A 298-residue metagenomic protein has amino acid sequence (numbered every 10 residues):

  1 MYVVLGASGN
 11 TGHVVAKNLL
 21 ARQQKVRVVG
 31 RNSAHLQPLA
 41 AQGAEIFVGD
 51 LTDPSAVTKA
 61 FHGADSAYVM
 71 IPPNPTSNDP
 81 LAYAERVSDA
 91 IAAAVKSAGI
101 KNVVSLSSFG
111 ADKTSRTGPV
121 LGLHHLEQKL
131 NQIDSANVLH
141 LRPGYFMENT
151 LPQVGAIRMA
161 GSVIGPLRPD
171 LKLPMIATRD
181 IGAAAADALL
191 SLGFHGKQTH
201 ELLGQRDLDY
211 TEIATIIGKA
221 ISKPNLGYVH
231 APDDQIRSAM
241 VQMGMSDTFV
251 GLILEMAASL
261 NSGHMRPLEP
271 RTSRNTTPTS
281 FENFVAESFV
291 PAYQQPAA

Functional and structural regions predicted by a protein language model:
Y2-R27, R31-P38, T52-S55, H62 (+5 more regions): Oxidoreductase cofactor-interface core, primarily capturing Rossmann-like NAD(P)-dependent enzymes
G43-E45, V138: Short, conserved active-site loop motifs that form the nucleotide-linked donor/cofactor pocket
G49: Cofactor-binding loops of NAD(P)H-dependent oxidoreductases, dominated by short-chain dehydrogenase/reductases
A84, S88: Aromatic/hydrophobic pocket-lining residues that form the small-molecule binding cavity in soluble enzyme cores
T178, Y210, D233, S280-F281: Structural motif detector for alpha-helix initiation sites
A220, D234-A298: A hydrophobic C-terminal alpha-helical subdomain
